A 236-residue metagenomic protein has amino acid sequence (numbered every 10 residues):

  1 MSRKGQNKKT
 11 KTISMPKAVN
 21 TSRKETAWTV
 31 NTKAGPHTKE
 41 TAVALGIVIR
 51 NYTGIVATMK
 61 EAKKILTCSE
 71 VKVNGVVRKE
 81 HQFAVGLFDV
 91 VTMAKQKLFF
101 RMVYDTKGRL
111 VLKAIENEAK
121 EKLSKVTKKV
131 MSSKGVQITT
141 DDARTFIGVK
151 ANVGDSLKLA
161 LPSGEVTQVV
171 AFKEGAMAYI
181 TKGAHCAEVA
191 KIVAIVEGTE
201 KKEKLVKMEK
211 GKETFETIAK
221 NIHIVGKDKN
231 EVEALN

Functional and structural regions predicted by a protein language model:
M1-N236: Ferredoxin-like alpha/beta domains used as RNA- or RNAP-binding modules
